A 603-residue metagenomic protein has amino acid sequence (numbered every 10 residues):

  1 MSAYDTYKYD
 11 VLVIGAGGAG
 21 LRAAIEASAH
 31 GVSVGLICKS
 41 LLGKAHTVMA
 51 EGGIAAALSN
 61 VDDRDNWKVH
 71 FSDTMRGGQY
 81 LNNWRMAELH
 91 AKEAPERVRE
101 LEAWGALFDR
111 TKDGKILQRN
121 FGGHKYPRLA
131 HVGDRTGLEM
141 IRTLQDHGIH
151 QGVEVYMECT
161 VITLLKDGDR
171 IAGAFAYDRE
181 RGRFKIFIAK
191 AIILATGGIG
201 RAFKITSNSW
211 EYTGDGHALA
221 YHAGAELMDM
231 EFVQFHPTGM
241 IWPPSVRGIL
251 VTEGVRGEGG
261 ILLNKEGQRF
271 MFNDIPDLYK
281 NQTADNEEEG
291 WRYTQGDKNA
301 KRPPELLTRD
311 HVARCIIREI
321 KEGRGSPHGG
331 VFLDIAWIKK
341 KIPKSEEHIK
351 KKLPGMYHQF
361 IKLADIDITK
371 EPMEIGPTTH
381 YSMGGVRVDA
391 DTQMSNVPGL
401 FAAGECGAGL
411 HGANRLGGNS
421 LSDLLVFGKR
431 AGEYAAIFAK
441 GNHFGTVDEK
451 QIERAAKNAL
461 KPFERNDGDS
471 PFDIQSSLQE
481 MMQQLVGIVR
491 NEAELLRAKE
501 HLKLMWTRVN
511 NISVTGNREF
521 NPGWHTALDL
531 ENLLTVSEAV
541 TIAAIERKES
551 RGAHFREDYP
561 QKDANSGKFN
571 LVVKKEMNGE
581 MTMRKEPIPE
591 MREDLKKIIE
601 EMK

Functional and structural regions predicted by a protein language model:
T6-Y9, R181-A191, N396-V397: Core beta-strand elements of the Rossmann-like FAD/NAD(P) dinucleotide-binding domain in flavoenzyme oxidoreductases
V11-L36: N-terminal Rossmann-like FAD-binding beta1-loop-alpha1 element of flavoenzymes
S28-I54: Glycine-rich FAD pyrophosphate-binding loop
L42, E226-K362, Y434-K440, E480: An anion/pyrophosphate-binding glycine-rich loop and adjacent beta-alpha core in soluble alpha-beta enzymes
R97-R183, I188, A195, G239-P243 (+3 more regions): Conserved redox-cofactor binding core of oxidoreductases
A191-I249, N414-Y434: Glycine-rich loop(s) and the adjacent beta-strand/alpha-helix scaffold that form part
L227-I241, A408-N419, V426-S476: Active-site-proximal substrate-binding core of FAD-dependent oxidoreductases
F438-F520: Long, amphipathic alpha-helical stalk/connector segments used for oligomerization, subunit docking, or mechanical
